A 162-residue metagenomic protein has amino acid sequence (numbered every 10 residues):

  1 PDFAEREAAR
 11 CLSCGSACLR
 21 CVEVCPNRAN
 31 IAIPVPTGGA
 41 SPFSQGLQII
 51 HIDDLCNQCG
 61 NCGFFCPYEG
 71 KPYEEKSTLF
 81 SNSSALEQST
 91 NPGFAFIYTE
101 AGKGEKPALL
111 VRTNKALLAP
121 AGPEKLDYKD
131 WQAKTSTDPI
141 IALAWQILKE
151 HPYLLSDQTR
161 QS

Functional and structural regions predicted by a protein language model:
P1-L55, T99: Ferredoxin-type iron-sulfur electron-transfer modules and their immediate structural context
C21, C25-P26, G60-C62, C66: A structural signal for short beta-strand/turn segments enriched in small hydrophobics and glycine
F43-L55, N61-Q161: Flanking helices and flexible, charged tails adjoining ferredoxin-like Fe-S electron-transfer domains in multi-subunit
